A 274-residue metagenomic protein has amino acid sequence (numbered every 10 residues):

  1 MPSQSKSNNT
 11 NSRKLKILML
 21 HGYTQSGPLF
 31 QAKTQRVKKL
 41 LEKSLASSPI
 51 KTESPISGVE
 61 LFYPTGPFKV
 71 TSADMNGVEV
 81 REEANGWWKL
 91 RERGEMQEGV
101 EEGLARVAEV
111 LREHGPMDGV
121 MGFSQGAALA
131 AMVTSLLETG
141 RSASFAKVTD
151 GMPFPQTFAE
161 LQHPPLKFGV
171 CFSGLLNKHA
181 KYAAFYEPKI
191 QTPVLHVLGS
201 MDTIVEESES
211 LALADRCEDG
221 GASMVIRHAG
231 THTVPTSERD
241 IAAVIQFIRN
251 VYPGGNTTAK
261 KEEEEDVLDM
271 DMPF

Functional and structural regions predicted by a protein language model:
P2, K14-P116: Serine-hydrolase catalytic machinery in alpha/beta-hydrolase-like enzymes
L18-G22, S173, L198-G199: The conserved beta1-alpha1 loop
A32-T34, Y182-F185, E206-D215: Short alpha-helix in the alpha/beta-hydrolase fold that links the catalytic acid
M121-G126, A130: Gly/Ala-rich beta-loop-alpha elbow adjacent to hydrolase catalytic centers
L176-H179, S200-E206, T231-T233: Acidic catalytic loop of the alpha/beta-hydrolase fold
I190, L195-L198, D202: Short beta-strand/loop motif that positions the catalytic acidic residue of the alpha/beta-hydrolase fold
D215-P235: Catalytic histidine neighborhood in serine/cysteine hydrolases with alpha/beta-hydrolase-type architecture
T236-N250: Post-His helix in hydrolase/transferase enzymes
